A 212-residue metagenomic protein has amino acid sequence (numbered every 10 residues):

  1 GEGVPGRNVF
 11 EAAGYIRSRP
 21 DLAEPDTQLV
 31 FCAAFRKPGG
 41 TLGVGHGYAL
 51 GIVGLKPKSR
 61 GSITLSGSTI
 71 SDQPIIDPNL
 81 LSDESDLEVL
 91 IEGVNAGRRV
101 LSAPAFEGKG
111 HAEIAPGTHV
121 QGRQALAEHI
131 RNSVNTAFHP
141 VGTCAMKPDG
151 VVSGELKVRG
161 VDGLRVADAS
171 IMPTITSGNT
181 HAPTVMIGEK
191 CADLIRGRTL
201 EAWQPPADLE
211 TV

Functional and structural regions predicted by a protein language model:
E2-P183, C191-V212: FAD-dependent oxidoreductase catalytic-site/capping-region signature
